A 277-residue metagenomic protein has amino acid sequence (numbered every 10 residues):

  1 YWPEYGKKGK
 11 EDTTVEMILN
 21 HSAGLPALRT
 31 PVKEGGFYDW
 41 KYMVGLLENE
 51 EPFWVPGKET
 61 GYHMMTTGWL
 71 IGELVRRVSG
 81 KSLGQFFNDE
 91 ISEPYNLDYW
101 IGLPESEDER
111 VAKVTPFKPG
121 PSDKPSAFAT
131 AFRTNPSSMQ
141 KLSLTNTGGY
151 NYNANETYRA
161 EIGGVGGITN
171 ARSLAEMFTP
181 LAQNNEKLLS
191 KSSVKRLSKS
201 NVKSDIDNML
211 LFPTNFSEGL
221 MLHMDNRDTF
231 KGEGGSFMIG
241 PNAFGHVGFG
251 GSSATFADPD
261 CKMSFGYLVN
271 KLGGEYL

Functional and structural regions predicted by a protein language model:
Y1-P26, T30, E48-N49, R77-K124 (+2 more regions): Active-site helix/loop module of the DD-peptidase/beta-lactamase fold, centered on the serine-lysine SxxK catalytic
K8-E11, T60-M64, G163-A171: Aromatic-acidic/polar surface patches that form glycan- and anion
I18, L47, H63-I91, Y95 (+2 more regions): Alpha-helical scaffold elements that line and support the substrate/ligand-binding pocket of soluble hydrolases
E50-G57, T67-W69, A154-G163: Flexible glycine/proline-enriched surface loops and loop-helix/loop-strand junctions
T115-A171, K199-D260: Active-site Gly/Thr loop motif
S173-D207, P213: Long, positively charged binding patches that form subdomain-scale interaction surfaces for polyanionic ligands
A254-F256, K262-K271: Short, well-ordered beta-strand elements
K271-L277: Generic C-terminus detector
